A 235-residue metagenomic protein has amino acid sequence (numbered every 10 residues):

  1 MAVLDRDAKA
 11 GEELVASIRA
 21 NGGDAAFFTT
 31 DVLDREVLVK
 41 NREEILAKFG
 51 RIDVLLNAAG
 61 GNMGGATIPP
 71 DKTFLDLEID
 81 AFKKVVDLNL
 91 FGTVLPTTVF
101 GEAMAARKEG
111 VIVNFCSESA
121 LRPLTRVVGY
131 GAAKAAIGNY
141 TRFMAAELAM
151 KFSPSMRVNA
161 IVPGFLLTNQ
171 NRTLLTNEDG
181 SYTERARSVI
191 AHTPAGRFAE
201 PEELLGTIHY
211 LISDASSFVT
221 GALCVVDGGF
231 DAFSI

Functional and structural regions predicted by a protein language model:
M1-E13: Conserved glycine-rich Rossmann-like NAD(P)H-binding loop of the short-chain dehydrogenase/reductase
A8-K9, T29-N41, I79, E203: The beta1-alpha1 cofactor-binding region of Rossmann-like NAD(H)/NADP(H)-dependent oxidoreductases
K40-A47, A66-D76, D80-D87: Active-site Tyr-X3-Lys motif and surrounding loop/helix of classical short-chain dehydrogenase/reductase
L75-V94, E109, V113, I137-G138 (+1 more regions): Catalytic Tyr-X3-Lys loop
T97, A133, T141: Active-site helix of classical SDR
S117: Residue(s) in the substrate-gating loop at a strand-loop-helix junction that position the organic substrate next
R122, I208-H209, T220-I235: Short C-terminal tail/terminal secondary-structure segment of NAD(P)H-dependent dehydrogenase/reductase domains
F152, R157, V219-G221: Short, small/polar-rich loop/turn modules that mediate ligand/substrate recognition or access, typified
